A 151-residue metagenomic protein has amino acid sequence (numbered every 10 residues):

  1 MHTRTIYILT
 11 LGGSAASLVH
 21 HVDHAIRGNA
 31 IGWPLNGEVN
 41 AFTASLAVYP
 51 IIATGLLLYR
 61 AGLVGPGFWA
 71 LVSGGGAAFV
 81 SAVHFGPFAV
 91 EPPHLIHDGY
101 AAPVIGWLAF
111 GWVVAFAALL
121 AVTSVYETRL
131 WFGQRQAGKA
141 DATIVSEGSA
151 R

Functional and structural regions predicted by a protein language model:
H2-T5, L108-G138: Membrane-water interface at the C-terminal end of transmembrane alpha helices
I6-V19, G76-V80, G111-L119: Alpha-helical transmembrane segments of multi-pass integral membrane proteins
I8-V39: Hydrophobic transmembrane helix segments
A15-H24, S73-E91: C-terminal TM-helix exit segments that contain a strictly Trp-centered aromatic cap at the helix terminus
G28-G37, S81-L108: Interfacial non-cytosolic loop connecting adjacent transmembrane helices
N36-Y49, Y100-A117: Alpha-helical transmembrane segments of polytopic membrane proteins
L56-V83: Loop-to-transmembrane helix junctions at the membrane interface
F132-R151: Short, highly charged, low-complexity non-transmembrane loops/tails of multi-pass membrane proteins
